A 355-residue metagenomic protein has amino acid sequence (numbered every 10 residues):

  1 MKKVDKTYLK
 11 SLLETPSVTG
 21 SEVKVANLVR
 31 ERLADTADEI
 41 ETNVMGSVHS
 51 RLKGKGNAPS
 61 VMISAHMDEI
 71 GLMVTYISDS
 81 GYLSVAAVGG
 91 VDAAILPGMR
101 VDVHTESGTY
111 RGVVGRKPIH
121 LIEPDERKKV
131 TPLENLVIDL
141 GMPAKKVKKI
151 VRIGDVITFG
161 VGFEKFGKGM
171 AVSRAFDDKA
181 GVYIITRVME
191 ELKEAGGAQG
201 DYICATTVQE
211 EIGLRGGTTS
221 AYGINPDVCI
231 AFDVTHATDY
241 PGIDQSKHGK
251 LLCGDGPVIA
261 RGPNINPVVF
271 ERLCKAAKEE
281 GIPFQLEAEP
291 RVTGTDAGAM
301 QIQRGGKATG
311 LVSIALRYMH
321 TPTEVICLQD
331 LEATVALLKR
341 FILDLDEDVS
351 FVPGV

Functional and structural regions predicted by a protein language model:
M1-V355: N-terminal hydrophobic/helix-forming segments and targeting peptides
